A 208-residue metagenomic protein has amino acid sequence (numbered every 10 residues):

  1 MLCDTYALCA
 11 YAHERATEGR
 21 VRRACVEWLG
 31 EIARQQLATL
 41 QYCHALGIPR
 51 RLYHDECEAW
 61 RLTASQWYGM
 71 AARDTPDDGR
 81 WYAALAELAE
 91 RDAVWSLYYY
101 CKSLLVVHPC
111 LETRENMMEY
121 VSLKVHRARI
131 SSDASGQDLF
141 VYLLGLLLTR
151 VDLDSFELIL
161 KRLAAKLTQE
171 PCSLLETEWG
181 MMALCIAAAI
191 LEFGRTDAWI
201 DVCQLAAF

Functional and structural regions predicted by a protein language model:
M1, A128-F208: Extended alpha-helical solenoid scaffold regions that build the rod-like backbones of large eukaryotic assemblies
M1-L8, Y53-T63: Helix-turn-helix repeat elements of alpha-solenoid scaffolds
M1-R22, A45, T177, V202 (+1 more regions): Long, acidic/serine-threonine-rich intrinsically disordered regions with weak helical/coil propensity that act as
H13, E31-A45, R91-V94, L111 (+1 more regions): Short coil/turn linking the two alpha-helices of tandem helical-hairpin repeats
T17-R20, P76-D77, H108: Short coil turns that delineate tetratricopeptide repeat
L29, Q36, R50-R51, L85 (+1 more regions): Structural register within alpha-helical repeat arrays
V94-C110: TPR/TPR-like (Sel1-like) alpha-helical repeat modules
